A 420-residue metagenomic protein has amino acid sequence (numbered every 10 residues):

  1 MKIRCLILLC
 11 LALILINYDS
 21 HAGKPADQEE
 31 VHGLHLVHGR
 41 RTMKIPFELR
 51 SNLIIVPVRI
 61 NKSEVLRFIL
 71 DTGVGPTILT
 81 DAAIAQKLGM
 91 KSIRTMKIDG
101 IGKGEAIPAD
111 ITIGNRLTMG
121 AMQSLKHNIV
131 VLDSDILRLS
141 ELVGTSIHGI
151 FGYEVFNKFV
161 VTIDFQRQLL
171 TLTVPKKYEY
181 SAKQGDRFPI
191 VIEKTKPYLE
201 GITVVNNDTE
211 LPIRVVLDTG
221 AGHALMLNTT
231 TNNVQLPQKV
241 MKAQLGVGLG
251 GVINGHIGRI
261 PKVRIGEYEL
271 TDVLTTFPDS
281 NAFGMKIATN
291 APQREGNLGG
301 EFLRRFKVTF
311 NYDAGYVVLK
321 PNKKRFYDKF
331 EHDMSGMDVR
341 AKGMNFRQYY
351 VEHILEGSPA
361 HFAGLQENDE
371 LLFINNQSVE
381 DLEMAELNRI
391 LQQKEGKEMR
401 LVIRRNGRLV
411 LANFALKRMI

Functional and structural regions predicted by a protein language model:
M1-I7: Bacterial N-terminal signal peptides that target proteins for export
C5, Y18-I420: Pepsin/retropepsin-fold aspartyl endopeptidases
I7-I14: Bacterial N-terminal signal peptides
